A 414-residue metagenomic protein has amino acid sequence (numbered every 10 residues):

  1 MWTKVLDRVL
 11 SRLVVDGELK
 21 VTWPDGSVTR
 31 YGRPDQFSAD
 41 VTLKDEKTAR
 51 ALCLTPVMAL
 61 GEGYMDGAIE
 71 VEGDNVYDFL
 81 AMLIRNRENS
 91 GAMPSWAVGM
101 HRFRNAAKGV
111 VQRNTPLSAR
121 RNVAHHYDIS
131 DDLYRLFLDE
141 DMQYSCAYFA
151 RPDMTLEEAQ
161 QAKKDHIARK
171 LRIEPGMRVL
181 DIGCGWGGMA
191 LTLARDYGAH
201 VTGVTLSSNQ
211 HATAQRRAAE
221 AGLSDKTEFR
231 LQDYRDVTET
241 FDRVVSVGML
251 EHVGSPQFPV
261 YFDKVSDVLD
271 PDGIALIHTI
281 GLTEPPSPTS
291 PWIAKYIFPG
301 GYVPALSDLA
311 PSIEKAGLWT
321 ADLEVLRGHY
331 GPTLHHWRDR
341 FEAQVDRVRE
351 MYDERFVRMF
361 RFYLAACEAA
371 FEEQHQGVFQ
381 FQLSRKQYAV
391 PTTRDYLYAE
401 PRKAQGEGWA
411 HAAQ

Functional and structural regions predicted by a protein language model:
M1-Q160, H166: Feature captures hydrophobic
P175-G183: Conserved class I S-adenosyl-L-methionine
W186-Y197: Conserved SAM-binding loop of SAM-dependent methyltransferases across substrates and taxa, primarily the Class I
A214-Q215: Conserved SAM-binding loop
A221-Y234: Conserved SAM-binding strand-loop segment of SAM-dependent methyltransferases
R235-V244: A short acidic, Gly/Pro-enriched loop at the edge of an enzyme's catalytic core that lines a small-molecule cofactor
P259-I274: A short glycine-rich, Lys/Arg-flanked "PGG" loop and its adjoining helix->strand segment in the class I
I280-P391: Substrate-binding/catalytic lobe of Class I Rossmann-like enzymes that use SAM or dcSAM, i.e., the mid-to-C-terminal
